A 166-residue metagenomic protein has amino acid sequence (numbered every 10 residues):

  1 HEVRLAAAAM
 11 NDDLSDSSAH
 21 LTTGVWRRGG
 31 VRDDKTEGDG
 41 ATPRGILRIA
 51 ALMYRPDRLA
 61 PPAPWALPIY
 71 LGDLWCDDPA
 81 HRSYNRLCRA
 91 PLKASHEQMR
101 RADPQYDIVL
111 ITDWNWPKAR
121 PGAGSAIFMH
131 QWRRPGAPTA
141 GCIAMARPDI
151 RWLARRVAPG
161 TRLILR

Functional and structural regions predicted by a protein language model:
H1-T139, R151-R162, R166: Cell wall/extracellular polymer interaction/catalysis modules
